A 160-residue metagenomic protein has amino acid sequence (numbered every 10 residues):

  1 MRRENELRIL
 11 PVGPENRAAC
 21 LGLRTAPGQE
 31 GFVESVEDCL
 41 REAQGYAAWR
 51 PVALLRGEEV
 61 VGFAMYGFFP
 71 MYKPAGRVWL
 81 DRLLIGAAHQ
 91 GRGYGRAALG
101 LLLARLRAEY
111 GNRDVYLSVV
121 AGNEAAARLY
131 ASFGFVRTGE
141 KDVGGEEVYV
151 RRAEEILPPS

Functional and structural regions predicted by a protein language model:
R3-R82, G86-A88, L99-R105, E109 (+1 more regions): Acetyl-CoA-dependent GNAT
F68, A87, A121, A153-E155: Non-catalytic surface loops within mature trypsin-like serine protease
K73, G86-G100, A121-R128, S132: Conserved glycine-rich acetyl-CoA-binding loop
W79, L84, Y116-S118, V148: Conserved beta-strand segments that form the floor/walls of ligand-binding pockets within enzyme and binding domains
A108-S118: Conserved GNAT acetyl-CoA-binding A-motif
Y116-A127, V143-E146: Conserved beta-strand-loop-alpha-helix junction that forms the acyl-donor binding cleft
A131-K141: Conserved acetyl-CoA-binding loop of GNAT-fold acetyltransferases
E147-S160: Terminal substrate-recognition subdomain of acyl/acetyltransferases
